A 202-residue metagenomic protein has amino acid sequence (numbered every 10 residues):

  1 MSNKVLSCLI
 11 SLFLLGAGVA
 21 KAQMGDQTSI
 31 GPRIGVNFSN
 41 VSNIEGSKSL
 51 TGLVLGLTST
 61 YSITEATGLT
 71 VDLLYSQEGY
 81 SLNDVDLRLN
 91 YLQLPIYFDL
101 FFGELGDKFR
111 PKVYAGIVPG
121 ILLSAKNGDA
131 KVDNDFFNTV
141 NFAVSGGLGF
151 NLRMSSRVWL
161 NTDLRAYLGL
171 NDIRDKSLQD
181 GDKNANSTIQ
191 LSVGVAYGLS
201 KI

Functional and structural regions predicted by a protein language model:
M1-D26, S200-I202: Cleavable N-terminal export/targeting peptides
G18, N40, I63-E65, F98-E104 (+4 more regions): Outer-membrane beta-barrel proteins
K21-Y61, A196-I202: Short glycine/proline- and aromatic-enriched beta-strand/turn motifs that initiate or cap beta-hairpins
M24, T28, Y61-D129, I202: Gram-negative (and chloroplast) outer-membrane scaffold detector with strong preference for beta-barrel transmembrane
D26-I30, S49-L53, R88-L94, F109 (+2 more regions): Residues that define the transmembrane beta-barrel architecture of outer-membrane proteins
P32-F38, V71-Y75, F98, V113-I121 (+3 more regions): Transmembrane beta-barrel strands of outer-membrane/channel proteins
R33, P95-D99, A185-I202: Outer-membrane beta-barrel "beta-signal"
S42-K48, S81-D86, S124-V132, I173-Q179: Outer-membrane beta-barrel translocator domains and adjoining extracellular loop/strand segments of Gram-negative
